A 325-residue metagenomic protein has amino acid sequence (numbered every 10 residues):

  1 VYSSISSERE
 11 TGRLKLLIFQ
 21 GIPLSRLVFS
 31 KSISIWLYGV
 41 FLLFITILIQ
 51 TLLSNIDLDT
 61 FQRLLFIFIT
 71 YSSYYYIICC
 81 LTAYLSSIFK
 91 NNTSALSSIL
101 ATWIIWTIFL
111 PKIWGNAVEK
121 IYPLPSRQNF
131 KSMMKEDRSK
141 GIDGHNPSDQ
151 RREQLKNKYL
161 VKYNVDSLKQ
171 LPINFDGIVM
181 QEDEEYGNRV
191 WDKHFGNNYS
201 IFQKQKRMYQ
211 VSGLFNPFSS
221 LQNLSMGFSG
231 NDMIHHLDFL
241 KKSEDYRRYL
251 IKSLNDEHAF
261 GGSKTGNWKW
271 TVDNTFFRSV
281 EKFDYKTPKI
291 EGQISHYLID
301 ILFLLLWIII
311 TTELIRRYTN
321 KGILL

Functional and structural regions predicted by a protein language model:
V1, I45, I77, L81 (+2 more regions): Hydrophobic/aromatic residues in alpha-helical transmembrane segments
Y2-L37, T319, I323-L324: Helix-loop-helix units of permease transmembrane domains in multi-pass membrane transporters, especially ABC
Y2-S6, Q50, S54, T82 (+4 more regions): Membrane-water interface at transmembrane helix exits
S4, Y71-Y75, L305: Residue-level hotspots within the lipid-embedded alpha helices of multi-pass solute transporters
R9-G21, G39-T51, L237-H258: Hydrophobic alpha-helical transmembrane segments
P23-L24, T60, N92-A95: Membrane-helix interface segments
S30-K90, Q128-E153, K286, I290: Secretory targeting signals
T93-L96, L100-L325: Transmembrane alpha-helical segments and their membrane-interface loop/helix boundaries that make up the transmembrane
